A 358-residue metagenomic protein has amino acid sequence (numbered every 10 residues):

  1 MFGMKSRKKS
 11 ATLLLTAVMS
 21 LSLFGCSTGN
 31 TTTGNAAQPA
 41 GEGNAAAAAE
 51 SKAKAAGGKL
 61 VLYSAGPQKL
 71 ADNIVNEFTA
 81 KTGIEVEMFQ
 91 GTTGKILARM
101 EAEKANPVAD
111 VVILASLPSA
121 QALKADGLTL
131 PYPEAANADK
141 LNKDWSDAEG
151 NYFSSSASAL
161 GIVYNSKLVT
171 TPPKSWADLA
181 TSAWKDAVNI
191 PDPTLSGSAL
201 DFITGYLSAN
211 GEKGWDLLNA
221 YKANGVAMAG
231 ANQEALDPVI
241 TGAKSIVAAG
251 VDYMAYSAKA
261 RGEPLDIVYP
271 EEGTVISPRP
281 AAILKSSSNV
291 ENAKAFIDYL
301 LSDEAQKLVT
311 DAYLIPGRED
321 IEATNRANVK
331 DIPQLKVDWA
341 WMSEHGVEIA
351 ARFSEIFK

Functional and structural regions predicted by a protein language model:
M1-K59: Short, low-complexity disordered leader/linker segments with a strong preference for bacterial N-terminal type II
G43-E85, A258-K259: Short, polar/charged alpha-helical segment
V61-A71, G91-K95, P107-K244: Extracytoplasmic ligand-binding site segments that recognize negatively charged/polar headgroups
P118-A122, S245-P264: A ligand-binding cleft/hinge motif common to bilobed small-molecule-binding domains
S158, L218-K222, M228-A229, R261-K285: Periplasmic-binding protein-like
G161-L168, T204-L207, S277-N289, L308-V309: A bilobed periplasmic-binding-protein/Venus flytrap-type ligand-binding module shared by bacterial periplasmic
E212-G214, G317-K358: An extracytoplasmic/periplasmic, membrane-proximal ligand-sensing/linker region
V275, L284-V337: Mature extracytoplasmic/periplasmic domains
